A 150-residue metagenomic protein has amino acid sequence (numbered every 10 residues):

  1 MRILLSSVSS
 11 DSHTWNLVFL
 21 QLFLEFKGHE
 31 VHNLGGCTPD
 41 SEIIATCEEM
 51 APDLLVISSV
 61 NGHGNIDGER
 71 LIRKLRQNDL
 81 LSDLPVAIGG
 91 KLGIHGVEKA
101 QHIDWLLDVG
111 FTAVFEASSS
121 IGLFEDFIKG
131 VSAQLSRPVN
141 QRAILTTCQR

Functional and structural regions predicted by a protein language model:
R2-S6: Conserved beta-strand elements of the Class I
S7-Q21: Glycine-rich phosphate/diphosphate-binding loop of Rossmann-like nucleotide-binding domains
V18-V31: Short helix-loop-beta junction
F26, T38-L107: Cofactor-cradling patches in redox/metallo enzymes
E30-T38: A short beta-strand-loop structural module common to alpha/beta enzyme folds
L106-F124: Output/docking surface of receiver
S120-Q141: C-terminal helix of von Willebrand factor
V139-R150: CheY-like receiver
